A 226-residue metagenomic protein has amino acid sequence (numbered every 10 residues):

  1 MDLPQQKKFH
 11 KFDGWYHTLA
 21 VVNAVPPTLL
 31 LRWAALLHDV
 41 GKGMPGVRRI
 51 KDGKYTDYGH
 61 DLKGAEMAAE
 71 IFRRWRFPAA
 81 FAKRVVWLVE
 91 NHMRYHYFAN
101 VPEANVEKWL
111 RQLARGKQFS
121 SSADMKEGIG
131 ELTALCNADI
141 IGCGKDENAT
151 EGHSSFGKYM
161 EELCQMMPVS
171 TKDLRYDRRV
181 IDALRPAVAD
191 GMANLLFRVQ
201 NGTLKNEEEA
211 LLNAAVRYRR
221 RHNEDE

Functional and structural regions predicted by a protein language model:
M1-A20, G46-K54: Active-site flanking loop/helix segments enriched in acidic
M1-P4, V85-W87, A189-R198: Short linear loop/turn motifs
K8, F12, Y55, F72-R76 (+2 more regions): Generic amphipathic alpha-helical segments used as scaffolds and interaction surfaces in large, multi-domain proteins
H10-D13, G59-E66, T171-Y176, V188-D190: Short acidic alpha-helix initiation/capping motifs at coil-to-helix transition points, especially at protein N-termini
T18, L30-W33, G128-A134, D177 (+2 more regions): Short runs of predominantly hydrophobic/aromatic residues within well-ordered alpha helices that form helix-helix
V21-P26, V180-L184: Alpha-helix C-terminal capping segments
V22-E151: Divalent metal-dependent catalytic cores for phosphoryl transfer on phosphate-bearing substrates
E70, G142-E226: Charged substrate- and nucleic-acid-binding regions of tRNA-handling and nucleotidyl-transfer enzymes, centered on
